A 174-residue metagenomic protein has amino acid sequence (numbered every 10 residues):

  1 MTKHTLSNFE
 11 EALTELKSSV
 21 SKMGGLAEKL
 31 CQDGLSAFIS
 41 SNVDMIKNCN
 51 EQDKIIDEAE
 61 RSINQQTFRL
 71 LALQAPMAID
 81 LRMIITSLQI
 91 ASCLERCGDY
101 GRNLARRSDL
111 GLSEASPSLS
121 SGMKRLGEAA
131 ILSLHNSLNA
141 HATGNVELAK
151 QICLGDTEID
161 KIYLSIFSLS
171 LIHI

Functional and structural regions predicted by a protein language model:
M1-L16: Charged, compositionally biased N-terminal leader segments and the immediate start of the first structured element
L16, S41, Q52, E58-A59 (+4 more regions): Heptad-repeat coiled-coil/leucine-zipper interface motif in alpha-helices, recognizing the periodic a/d hydrophobic core
S21, G25-E28, N50, K54-D57 (+6 more regions): Generic structural signal for well-ordered, non-transmembrane alpha-helical segments in soluble/cytosolic regions
G24, E28-N42, G127-A142: Regular secondary-structure segments
G34-L35, L88-G111, N136-H141, A149-C153 (+1 more regions): A structural feature that tracks compact, well-ordered secondary-structure segments with a strong bias toward
Q65-A91: Hydrophobic/aromatic-rich structural module bridging two neighboring secondary-structure elements via a short loop
A75-P76, A115-H135, A142, V146-T157 (+1 more regions): Divalent-cation-assisted or electrostatically stabilized phosphate/pyrophosphate-binding catalytic cores
I172-I174: Conserved small/polar residues in nucleotide/adenosyl-binding loops
